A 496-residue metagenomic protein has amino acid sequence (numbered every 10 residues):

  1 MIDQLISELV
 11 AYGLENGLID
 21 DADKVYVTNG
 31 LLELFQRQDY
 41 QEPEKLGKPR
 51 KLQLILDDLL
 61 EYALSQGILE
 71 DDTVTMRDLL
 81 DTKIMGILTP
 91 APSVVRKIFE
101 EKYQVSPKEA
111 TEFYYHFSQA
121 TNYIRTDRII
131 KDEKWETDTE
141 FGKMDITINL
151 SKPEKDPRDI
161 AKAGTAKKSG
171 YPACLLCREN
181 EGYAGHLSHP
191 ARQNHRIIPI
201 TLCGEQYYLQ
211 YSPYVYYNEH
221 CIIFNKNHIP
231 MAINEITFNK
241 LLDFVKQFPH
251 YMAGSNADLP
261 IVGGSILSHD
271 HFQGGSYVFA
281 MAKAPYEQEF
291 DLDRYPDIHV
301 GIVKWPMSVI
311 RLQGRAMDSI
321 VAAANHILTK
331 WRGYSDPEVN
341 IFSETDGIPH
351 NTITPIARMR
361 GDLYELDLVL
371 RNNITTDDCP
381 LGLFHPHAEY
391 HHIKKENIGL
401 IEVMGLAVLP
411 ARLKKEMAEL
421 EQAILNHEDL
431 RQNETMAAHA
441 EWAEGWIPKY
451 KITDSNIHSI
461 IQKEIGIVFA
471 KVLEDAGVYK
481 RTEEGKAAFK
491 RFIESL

Functional and structural regions predicted by a protein language model:
M1-I223, N227-M231, K304-P306, V321-A324 (+1 more regions): Active-site microenvironments that recognize anionic phosphate/pyrophosphate groups
N194-R196, I229-A253: Helical scaffold of the NTase/Pol beta-like nucleotidyltransferase catalytic core
Y207-S212, T237-V245, D291-I298: Structured alpha-helical segments in the cores of large, soluble enzyme domains
K240-F244, H326, V468: Amphipathic alpha-helical segments that form well-ordered structural scaffolds and often line/cohere around active
V245-S265, G274-H326, R332-S335: Catalytic or ion-translocation cores adjacent to nucleophile or general acid/base/metal-coordination motifs in diverse
P260-S268, T345-T352: Beta-rich nucleic-acid/ligand-interaction surfaces
